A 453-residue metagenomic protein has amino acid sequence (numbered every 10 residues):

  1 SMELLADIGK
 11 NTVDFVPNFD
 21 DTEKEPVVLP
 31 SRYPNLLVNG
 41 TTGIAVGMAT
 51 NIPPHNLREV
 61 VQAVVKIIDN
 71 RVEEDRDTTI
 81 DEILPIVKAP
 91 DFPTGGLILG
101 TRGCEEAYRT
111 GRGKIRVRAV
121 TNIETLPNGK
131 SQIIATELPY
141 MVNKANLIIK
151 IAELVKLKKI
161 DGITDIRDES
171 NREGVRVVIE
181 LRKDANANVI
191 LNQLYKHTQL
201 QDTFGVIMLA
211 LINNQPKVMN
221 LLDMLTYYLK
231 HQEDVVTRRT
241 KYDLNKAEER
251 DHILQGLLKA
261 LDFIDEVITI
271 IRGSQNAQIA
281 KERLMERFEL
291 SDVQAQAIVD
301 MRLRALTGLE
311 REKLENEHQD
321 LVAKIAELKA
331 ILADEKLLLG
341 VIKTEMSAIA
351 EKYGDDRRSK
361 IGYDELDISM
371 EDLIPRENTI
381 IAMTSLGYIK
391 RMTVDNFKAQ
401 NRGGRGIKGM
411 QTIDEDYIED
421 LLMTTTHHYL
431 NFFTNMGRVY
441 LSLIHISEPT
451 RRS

Functional and structural regions predicted by a protein language model:
E3, I8-N11, T42, M48-S447 (+1 more regions): C-terminal interaction appendages of subunits in large macromolecular complexes
L4-R32: P-loop NTPase nucleotide-binding/switch module
P30, V38-N39, M208: Intrinsically disordered, low-complexity linker/assembly segments
P30-P34, E377-I380: Short glycine-rich loop/turn motifs
N35-L37, E169: Short glycine/proline-enriched loop/turn "hinge" motifs that connect secondary-structure elements and lie
